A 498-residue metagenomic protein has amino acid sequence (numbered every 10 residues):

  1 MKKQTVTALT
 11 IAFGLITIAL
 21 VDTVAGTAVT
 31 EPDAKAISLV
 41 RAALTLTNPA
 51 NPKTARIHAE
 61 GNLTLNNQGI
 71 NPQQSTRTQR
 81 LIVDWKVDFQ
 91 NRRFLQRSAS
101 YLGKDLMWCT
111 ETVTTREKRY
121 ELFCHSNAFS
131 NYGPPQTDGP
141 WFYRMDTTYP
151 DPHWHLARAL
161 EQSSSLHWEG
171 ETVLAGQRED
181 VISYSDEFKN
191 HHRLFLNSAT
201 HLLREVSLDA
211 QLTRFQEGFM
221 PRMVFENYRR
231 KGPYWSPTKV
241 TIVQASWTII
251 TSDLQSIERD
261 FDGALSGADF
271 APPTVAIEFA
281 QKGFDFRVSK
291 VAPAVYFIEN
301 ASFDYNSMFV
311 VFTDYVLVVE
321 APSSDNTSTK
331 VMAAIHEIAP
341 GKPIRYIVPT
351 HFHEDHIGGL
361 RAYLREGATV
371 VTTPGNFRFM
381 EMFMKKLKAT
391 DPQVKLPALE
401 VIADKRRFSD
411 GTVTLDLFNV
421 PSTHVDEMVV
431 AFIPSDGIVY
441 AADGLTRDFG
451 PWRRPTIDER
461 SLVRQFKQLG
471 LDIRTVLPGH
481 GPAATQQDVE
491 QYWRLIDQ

Functional and structural regions predicted by a protein language model:
T10-A19: Bacterial N-terminal signal peptides
T30-S38, T114-H192, S198-T200, A210-E217 (+3 more regions): Flexible, processing/modification-adjacent segments and terminal tails in exported/periplasmic/extracellular proteins
A42-A128, S165-H167: N-terminal mature ectodomain segment of secretory-pathway/periplasmic proteins
A175-A271, F432-P434, A441-A442, R447-D458 (+1 more regions): Gly/Pro-enriched, hydrophobic low-complexity segments that function as extracytoplasmic propeptides/linkers
T251-T313: Zn-dependent metallo-beta-lactamase
S289-E337, M428-R447: Conserved beta-strand hairpin/beta-sheet module of binuclear metal-dependent hydrolase folds, prominently
N326-V371, Q468-D472: Active-site metal-binding motif and surrounding structural segment of the metallo-beta-lactamase
V463-Q498: Divalent-metal (often Zn2+) His-rich catalytic cores of metallo-beta-lactamase-fold enzymes
